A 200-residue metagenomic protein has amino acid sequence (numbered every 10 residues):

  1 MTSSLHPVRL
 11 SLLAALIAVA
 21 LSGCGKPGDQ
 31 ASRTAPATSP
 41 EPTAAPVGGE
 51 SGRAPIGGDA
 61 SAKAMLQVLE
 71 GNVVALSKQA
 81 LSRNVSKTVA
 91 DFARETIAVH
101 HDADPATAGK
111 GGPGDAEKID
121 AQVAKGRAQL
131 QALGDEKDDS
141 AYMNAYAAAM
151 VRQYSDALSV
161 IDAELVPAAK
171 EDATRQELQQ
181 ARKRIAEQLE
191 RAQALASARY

Functional and structural regions predicted by a protein language model:
T2-R9, A20, C24-Y200: His/Met- and acidic-residue-enriched segments that coordinate or traffic transition-metal cofactors and support
L13-L16: Sec-dependent N-terminal signal peptides
